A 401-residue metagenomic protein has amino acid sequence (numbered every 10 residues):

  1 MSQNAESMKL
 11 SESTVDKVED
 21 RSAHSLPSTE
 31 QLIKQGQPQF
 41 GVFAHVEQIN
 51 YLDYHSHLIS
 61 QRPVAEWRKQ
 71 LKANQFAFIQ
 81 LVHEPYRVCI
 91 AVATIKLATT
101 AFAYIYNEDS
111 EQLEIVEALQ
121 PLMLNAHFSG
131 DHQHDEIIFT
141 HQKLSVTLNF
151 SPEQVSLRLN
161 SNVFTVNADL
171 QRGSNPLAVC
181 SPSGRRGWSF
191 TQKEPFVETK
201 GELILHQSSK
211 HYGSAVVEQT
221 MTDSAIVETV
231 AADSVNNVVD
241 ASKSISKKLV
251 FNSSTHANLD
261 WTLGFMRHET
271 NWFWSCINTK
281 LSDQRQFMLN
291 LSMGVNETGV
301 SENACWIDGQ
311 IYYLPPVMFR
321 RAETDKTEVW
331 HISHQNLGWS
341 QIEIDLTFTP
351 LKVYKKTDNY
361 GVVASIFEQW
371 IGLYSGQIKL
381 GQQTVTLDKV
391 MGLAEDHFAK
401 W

Functional and structural regions predicted by a protein language model:
S2-W401: Structured soluble/peripheral alpha/beta segments that form catalytic or ligand/cofactor-binding pockets
